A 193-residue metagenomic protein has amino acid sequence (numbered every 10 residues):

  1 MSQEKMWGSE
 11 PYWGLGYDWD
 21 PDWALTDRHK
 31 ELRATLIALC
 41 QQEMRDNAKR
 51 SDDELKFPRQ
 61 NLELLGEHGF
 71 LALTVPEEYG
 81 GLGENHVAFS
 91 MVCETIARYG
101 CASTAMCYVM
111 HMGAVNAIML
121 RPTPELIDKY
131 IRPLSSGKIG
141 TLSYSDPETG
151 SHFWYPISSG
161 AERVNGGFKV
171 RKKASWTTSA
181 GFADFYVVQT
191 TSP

Functional and structural regions predicted by a protein language model:
M1-R28: Intrinsic disorder at enzyme termini
K5, I37-A38, A102-A105: A short, ordered amphipathic alpha-helix with a cationic face
A34: Conserved "HGTGT" condensation-loop signature of ketosynthase/thiolase-family condensing enzymes that catalyze
L39-K49: N-terminal capping segment at the start of a domain
K49, D53-T178: Glycine-rich flavin
K173-P193: A short core secondary-structure module
